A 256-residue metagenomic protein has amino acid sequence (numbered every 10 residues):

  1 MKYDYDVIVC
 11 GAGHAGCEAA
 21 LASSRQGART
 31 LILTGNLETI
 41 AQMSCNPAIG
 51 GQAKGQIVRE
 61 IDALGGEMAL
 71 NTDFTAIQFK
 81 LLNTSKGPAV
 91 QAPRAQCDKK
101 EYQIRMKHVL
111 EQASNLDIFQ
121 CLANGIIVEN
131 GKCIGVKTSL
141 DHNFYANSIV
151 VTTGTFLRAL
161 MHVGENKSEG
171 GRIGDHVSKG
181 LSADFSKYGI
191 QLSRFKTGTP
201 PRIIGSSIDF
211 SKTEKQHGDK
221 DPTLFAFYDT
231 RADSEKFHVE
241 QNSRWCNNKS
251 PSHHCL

Functional and structural regions predicted by a protein language model:
K2-A15: Beta1/beta-strand and adjacent pyrophosphate-binding region of the FAD-binding site in flavoprotein oxidoreductases
Y3-Y5, S139-S148: Core beta-strand elements of the Rossmann-like FAD/NAD(P) dinucleotide-binding domain in flavoenzyme oxidoreductases
V7, R29-L31, N147-I149: Beta-sheet entry/capping signal
C10, F144-G154: Short hydrophobic core segments
L21-G125, E129, L140, T152-R172 (+3 more regions): Conserved N-terminal/central alpha/beta ligand/cofactor-binding core
G131-V136: Short, hydrophobic/aromatic-rich segments at coil-to-beta transitions
